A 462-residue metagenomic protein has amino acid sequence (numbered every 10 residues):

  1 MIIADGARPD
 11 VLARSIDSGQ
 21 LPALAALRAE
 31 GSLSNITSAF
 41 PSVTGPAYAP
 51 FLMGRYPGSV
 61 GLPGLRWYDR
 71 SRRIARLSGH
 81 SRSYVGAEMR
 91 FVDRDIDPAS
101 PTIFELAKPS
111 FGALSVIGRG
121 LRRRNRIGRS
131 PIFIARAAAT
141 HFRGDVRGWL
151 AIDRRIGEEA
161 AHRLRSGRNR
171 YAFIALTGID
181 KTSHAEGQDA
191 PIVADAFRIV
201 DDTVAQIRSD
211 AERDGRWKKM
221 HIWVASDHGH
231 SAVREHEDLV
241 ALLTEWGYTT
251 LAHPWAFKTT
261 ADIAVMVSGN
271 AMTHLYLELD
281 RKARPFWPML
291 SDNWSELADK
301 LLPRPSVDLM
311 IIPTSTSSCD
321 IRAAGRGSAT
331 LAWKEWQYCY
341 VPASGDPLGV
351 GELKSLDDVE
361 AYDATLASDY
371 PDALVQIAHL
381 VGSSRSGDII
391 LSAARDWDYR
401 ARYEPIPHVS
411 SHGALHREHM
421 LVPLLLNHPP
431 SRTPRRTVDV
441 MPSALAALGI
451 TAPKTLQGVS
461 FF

Functional and structural regions predicted by a protein language model:
M1-L12, A26-L27, F51, A107 (+7 more regions): Beta-strand elements within well-structured catalytic alpha/beta cores of enzymes that handle phosphate/sulfate esters
P9-V11, T44-P46, S59-G61, G118-N125 (+6 more regions): Short catalytic/ligand-binding loop motif for oxyanion handling, primarily in non-cytosolic enzymes, centered on
A13-V60: Short, structured active-site-proximal loop/turn typified by the sulfatase FGly-forming signature C/S-X-P-X-R
S15-G19, R126-S130, G187-P191, H236-E245 (+2 more regions): Short secondary-structure boundary/capping segments
G19, S42-V43, L65-V92, A211-H221 (+1 more regions): Secreted, luminal/periplasmic, and some membrane-associated catalytic domains that remodel anionic oxygen-ester
P50-P191, A196-I199, A324-R326, T330-A367 (+2 more regions): His/Asp/Glu-rich, glycine-adjacent segments that coordinate divalent cations and/or stabilize oxyanion chemistry on
G247-Y248, H253-R284, V409-A447, F462: Substrate-binding rim/cap in mid-to-C-terminal beta-strand-loop elements of soluble/periplasmic
P285-P288, R400-P405, P434-R436: Short conserved micro-motifs at the rims of enzyme active sites and ligand-binding pockets
